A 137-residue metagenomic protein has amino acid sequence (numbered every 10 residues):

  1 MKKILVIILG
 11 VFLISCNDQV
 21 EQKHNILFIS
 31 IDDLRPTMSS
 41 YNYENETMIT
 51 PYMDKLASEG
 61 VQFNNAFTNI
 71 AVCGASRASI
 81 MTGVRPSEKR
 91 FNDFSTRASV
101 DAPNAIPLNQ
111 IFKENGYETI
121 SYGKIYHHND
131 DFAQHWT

Functional and structural regions predicted by a protein language model:
K2, C16-T137: Formylglycine-dependent sulfatase
I4-I14: Sec-dependent N-terminal signal peptides
